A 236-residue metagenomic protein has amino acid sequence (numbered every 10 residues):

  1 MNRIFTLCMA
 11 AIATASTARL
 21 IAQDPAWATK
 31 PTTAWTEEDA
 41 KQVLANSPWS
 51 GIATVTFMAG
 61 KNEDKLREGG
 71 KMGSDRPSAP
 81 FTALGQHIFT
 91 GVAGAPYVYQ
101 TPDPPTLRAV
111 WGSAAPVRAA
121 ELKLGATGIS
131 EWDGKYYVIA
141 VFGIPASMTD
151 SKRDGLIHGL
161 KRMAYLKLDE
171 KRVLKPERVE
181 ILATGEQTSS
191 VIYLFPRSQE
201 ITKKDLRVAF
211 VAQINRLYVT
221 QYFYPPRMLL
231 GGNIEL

Functional and structural regions predicted by a protein language model:
M1-C8, A18: Bacterial N-terminal signal peptides that target proteins for export
M9-A13: Hydrophobic helical h-region of N-terminal Sec-dependent signal peptides in bacterial secretory/periplasmic proteins
T14-L20: C-terminal segment of classical bacterial N-terminal signal peptides
Q23-L236: PEST-like low-complexity, intrinsically disordered acidic/proline/serine-rich tracts that flank trafficking/processing
